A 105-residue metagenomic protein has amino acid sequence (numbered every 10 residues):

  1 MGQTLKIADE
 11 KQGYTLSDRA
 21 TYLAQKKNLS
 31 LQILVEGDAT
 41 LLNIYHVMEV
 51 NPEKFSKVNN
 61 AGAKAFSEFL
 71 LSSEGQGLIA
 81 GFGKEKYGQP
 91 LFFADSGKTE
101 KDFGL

Functional and structural regions predicted by a protein language model:
M1-L105: Exported/periplasmic ABC-transporter solute-binding proteins
